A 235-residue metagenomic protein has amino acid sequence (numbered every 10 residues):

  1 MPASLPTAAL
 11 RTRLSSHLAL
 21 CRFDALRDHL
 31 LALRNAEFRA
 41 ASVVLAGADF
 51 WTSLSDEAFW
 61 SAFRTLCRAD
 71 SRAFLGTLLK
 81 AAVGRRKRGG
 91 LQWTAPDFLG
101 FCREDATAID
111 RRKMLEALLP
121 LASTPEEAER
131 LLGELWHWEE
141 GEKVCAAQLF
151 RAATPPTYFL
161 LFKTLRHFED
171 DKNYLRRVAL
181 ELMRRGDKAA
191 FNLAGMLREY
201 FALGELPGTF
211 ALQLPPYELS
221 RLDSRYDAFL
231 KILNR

Functional and structural regions predicted by a protein language model:
M1-R235: Non-catalytic all-alpha helical scaffold/repeat segments
